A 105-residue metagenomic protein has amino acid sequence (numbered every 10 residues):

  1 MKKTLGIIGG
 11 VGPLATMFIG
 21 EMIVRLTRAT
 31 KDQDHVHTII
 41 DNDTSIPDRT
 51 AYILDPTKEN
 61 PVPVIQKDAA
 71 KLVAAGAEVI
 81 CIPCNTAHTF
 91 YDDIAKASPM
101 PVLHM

Functional and structural regions predicted by a protein language model:
K2-N60: N-terminal glycine-rich anion-binding loop in soluble enzyme alpha/beta folds
I7-I8, I82, M105: Small/polar loops that bind or transfer phosphate-bearing groups
A15, I19, P61-V64, D68 (+2 more regions): General structural feature for long, well-ordered alpha-helical segments within catalytic domains of soluble enzymes
K31-Q33, I94-M105: Short, acidic/small-residue loops that bind anionic groups at enzyme active sites
A51-Y52, T89-A97: Metal-dependent catalytic neighborhoods of phosphoester/phosphodiester hydrolases
P56-P61, V79, P99-L103: Short, flexible loop segments at the rims of nucleotide/cofactor-binding pockets, characterized by
Q66, A70-G76: Non-catalytic positions within long, well-ordered alpha-helices that form the structural scaffold/packing of enzyme
A75-Y91: N-terminal glycine-rich "phosphate-gripper" loop used for MgATP/nucleotide binding and carboxylate activation
